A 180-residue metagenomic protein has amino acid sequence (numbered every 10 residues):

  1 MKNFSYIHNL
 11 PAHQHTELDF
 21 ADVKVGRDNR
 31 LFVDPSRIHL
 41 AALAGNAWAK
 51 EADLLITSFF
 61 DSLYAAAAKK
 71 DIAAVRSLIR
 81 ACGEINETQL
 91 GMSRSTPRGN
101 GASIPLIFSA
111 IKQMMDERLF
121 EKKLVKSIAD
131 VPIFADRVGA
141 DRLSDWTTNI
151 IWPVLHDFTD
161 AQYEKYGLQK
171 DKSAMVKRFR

Functional and structural regions predicted by a protein language model:
K2-K165, Q169-K170: Long, contiguous, compositionally biased segments that the model treats as domain-scale units
S173: Conserved active-site/ligand-binding neighborhood in enzyme cores
R180: Interfaces and regulatory segments of ATP-dependent nucleotide/adenylate/phosphodiester-chemistry enzymes
